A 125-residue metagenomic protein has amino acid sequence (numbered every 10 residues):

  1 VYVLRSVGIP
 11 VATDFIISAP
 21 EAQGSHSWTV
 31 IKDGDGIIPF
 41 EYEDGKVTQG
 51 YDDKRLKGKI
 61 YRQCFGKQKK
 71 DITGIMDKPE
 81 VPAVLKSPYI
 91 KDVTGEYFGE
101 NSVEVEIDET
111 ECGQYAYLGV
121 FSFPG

Functional and structural regions predicted by a protein language model:
V1-K78: Hydrophobic/aromatic-rich core segments of domains that either
D33, T110, F123: Acidic surface patches and DE-rich sequence motifs
I38, P124-G125: Surface-exposed loop/edge segments in extracytoplasmic proteins
I75-N101: Beta-strand-rich domain onsets/edges
N101-E109: A short, amphipathic beta-strand motif
E109-Y115: A short beta-turn/strand-edge loop motif at beta-sheet boundaries
A116-P124: Short amphipathic beta-strand segments in non-cytosolic proteins
